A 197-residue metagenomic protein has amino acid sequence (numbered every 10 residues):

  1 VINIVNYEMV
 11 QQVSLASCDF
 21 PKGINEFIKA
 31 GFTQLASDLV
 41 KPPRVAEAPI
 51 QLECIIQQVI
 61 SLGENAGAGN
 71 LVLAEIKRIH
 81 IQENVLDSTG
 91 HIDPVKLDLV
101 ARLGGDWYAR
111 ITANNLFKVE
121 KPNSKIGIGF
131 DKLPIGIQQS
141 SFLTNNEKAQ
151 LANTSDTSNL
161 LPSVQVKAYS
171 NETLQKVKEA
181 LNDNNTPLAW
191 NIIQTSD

Functional and structural regions predicted by a protein language model:
V1-D197: Basic, polyanion-binding surface patches
